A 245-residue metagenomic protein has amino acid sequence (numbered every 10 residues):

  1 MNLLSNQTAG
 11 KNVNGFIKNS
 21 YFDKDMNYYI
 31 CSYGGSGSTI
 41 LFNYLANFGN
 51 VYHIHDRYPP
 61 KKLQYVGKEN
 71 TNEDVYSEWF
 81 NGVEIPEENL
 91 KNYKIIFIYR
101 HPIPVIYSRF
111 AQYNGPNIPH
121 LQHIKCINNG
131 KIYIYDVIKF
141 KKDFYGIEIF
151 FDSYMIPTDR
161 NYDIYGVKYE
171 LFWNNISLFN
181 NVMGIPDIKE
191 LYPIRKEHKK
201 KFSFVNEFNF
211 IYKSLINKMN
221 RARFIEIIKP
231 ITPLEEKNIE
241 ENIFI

Functional and structural regions predicted by a protein language model:
M1-Y28, M155-T158, I185-I245: PAPS-dependent sulfotransferases, especially Golgi type II membrane carbohydrate sulfotransferases
N2-H123, K142-V167: PAPS-dependent sulfotransferase catalytic domain
L63-E69, N174-F179, K200-F202: Short, solvent-exposed polar/charged micro-motifs at secondary-structure junctions
E69, E73, E78, E84-E88 (+8 more regions): Glutamate identity and glutamate-enriched acidic tracts
I103-I106, W173, H198: Feature marks short, surface-exposed loop/turn motifs that line or immediately flank catalytic pockets and channel
P104-V105, H123-I132, L191-R195: Short, surface-exposed, polar/charged, turn-prone segments marking secondary-structure boundaries
P116-I185, N209-L215, N220, F224 (+1 more regions): PAPS-dependent sulfotransferase catalytic domain
